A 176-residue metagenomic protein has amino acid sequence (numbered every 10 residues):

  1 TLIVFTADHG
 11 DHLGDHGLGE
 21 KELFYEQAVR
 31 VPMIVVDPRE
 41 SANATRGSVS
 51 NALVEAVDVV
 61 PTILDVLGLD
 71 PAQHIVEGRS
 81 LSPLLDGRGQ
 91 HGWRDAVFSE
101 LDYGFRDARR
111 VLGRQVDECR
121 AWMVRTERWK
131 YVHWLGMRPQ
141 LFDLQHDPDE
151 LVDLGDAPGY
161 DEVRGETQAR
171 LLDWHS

Functional and structural regions predicted by a protein language model:
T1-S48, A52-E55: Histidine-centered active-site microenvironments of extracellular/periplasmic hydrolases and transferases
H9-D15, V57-V60, D65-Q140, L144 (+3 more regions): C-terminal cap/loop subdomain of S1 sulfatases and analogous C-terminal strand-loop tails that border
H12, L23-F24, M33, V49 (+3 more regions): Conserved beta-strand positions that form and line the central face of beta-propeller blades
E20, A42-V54, V66-A72, R120 (+1 more regions): Active-site rim elements
K21-L23, Q27, R39, L81 (+3 more regions): Alpha-helix termini
S41-N43, R106-D107, P139, E150: Residue-level signal for secondary-structure boundary sites
D147: Intrinsically disordered, low-complexity polar regions and short flexible loop motifs
